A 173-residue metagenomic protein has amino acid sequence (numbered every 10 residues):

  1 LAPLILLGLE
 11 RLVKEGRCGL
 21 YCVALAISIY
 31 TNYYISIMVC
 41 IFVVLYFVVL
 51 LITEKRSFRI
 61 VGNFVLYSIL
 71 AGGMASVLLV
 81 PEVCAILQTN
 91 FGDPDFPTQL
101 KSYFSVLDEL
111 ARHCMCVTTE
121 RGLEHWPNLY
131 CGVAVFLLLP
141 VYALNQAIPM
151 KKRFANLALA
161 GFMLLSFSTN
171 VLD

Functional and structural regions predicted by a protein language model:
L1-L6, V13, Y30-V39, H125-A134: Membrane-interface micro-motifs in multi-pass membrane enzymes
A2-L4, L20-S28, A134-V141: Hydrophobic, membrane-inserted alpha-helices
I5-L20, T53: Membrane-interface transmembrane helices that cradle and orient dolichyl/undecaprenyl
G8, G19-Y33, L70-G73: Membrane-interface alpha helices of multi-pass inner-membrane proteins
C18-V23, S36-C40, V61-I69, K152-A160: Hydrophobic alpha-helical transmembrane segments
Y21-C22, I35-L50, E82, A134-L137: Transmembrane-embedded, aromatic-rich helix segments that form part of the hydrophobic channel/pocket engaging
I60-L144, M150, F162-D173: Periplasmic/ER-lumenal interhelical loops and adjacent helix-loop junctions in multi-pass membrane proteins
